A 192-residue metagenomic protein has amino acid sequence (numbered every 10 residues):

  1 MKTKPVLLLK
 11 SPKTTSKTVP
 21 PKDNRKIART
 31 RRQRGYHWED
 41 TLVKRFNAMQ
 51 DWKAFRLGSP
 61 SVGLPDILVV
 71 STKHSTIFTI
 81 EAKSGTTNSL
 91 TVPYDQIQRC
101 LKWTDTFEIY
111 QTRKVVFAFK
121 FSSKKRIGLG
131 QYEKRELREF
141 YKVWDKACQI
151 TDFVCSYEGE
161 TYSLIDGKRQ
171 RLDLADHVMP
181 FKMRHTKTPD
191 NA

Functional and structural regions predicted by a protein language model:
M1-G58: Acidic-basic catalytic patches of nuclease active cores, encompassing PD-(D/E)XK and other metal-cofactor nuclease
V6-L8, R29-R34, K114-A192: Domain-level recognition of nuclease-like catalytic cores that cleave nucleotide substrates
A28-R29, S84-N88: Surface-exposed cleft-lining segments at the edges of enzyme active sites
F46, I67-V69, T76-T86: Conserved catalytic cores of phosphodiester-cleaving nucleases, focusing on short active-site segments
A48-H74: Active-site metal-binding core of divalent-cation-utilizing nuclease and nuclease-like domains
F55, L64-I67, N88, C100-T106: Short secondary-structure capping micro-motifs at structural edges
R56, E81, F117-F119: Structural signal for conserved beta-strand scaffold positions within catalytic alpha/beta enzyme cores
L90-A118, S122-K124: Short, charged, amphipathic alpha-helix that recurs within catalytic cores of restriction-modification and other
